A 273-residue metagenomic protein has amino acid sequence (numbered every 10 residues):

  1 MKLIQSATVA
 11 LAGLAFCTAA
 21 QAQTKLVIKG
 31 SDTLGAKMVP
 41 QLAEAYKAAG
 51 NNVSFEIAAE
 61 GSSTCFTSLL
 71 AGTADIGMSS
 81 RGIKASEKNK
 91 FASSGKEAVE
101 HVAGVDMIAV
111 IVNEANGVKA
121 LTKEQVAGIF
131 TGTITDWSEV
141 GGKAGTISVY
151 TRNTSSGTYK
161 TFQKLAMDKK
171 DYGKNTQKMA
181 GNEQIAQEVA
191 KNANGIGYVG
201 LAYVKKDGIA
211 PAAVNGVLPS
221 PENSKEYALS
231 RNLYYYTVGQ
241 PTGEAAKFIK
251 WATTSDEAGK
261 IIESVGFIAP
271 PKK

Functional and structural regions predicted by a protein language model:
M1-T8: Bacterial N-terminal signal peptides that target proteins for export
T8-A15: Bacterial N-terminal signal peptides
A15-F16, E87: A short small-residue
F16-A22: Sec/Tat signal peptide C-region and signal peptidase I cleavage site
A22-K273: Exported/periplasmic ABC-transporter solute-binding proteins
